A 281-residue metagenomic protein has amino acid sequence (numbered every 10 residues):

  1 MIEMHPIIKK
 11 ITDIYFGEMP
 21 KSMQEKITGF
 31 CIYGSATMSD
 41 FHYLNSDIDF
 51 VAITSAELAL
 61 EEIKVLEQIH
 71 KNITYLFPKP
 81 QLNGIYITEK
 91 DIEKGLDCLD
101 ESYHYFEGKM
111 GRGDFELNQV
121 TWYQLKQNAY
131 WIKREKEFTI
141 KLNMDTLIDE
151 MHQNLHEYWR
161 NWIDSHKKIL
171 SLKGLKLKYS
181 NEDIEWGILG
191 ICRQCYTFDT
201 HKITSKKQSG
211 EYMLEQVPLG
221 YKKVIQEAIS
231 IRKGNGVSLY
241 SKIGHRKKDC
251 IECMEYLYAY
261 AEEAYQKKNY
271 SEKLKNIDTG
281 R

Functional and structural regions predicted by a protein language model:
M1-C31, E61-I63, E67: Helical scaffold of the NTase/Pol beta-like nucleotidyltransferase catalytic core
E3-M4, T54, L58, L175-D183 (+2 more regions): Conserved aromatic-histidine-acidic binding/catalytic patches
Y15-M23, I69-F77, L257, A261 (+1 more regions): Hydrophobic, Leu/Ile/Phe/Ala-enriched alpha-helical segments that form helix-helix packing faces
I32-H70, Q81-T88, G95: Catalytic metal-binding acidic patch
K71-N181, I188, Q194: Conserved NTP/Mg2+-binding pocket subregion across the NTase superfamily
I163-K233: Extended, basic/helix-rich recognition subdomains
K202-R281: Structured mid-to-C-terminal alpha-helical surface segments
